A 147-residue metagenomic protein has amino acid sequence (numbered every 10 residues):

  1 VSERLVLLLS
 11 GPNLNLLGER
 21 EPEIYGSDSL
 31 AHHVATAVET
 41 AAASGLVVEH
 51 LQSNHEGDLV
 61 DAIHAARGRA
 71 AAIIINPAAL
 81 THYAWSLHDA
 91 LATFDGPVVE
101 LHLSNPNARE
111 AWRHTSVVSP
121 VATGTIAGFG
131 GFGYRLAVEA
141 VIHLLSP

Functional and structural regions predicted by a protein language model:
S2-V6: Extreme N-terminal starter segment of soluble prokaryotic enzymes
P12-L14, A78-T81, S104-P106: Short glycine-rich anion-binding loops that position phosphate/pyrophosphate groups of nucleotides and phosphorylated
L17-H32: Glycine- and acidic-residue-enriched helix-capping/strand-helix junction motifs
V47-G57: Short beta->alpha junction loops
H50, V99, A108-P147: Short, glycine-/small-residue-rich phosphate/pyrophosphate-handling segment
D58-A62: Short acidic active-site motifs
A66-I73: Short acidic/histidine-rich motifs immediately flanking catalytic phosphotransfer sites in two-component signaling
A84-D95: Short Gly/Thr/Asp-enriched flexible loops that form oxyanion-binding sites at enzyme active sites
